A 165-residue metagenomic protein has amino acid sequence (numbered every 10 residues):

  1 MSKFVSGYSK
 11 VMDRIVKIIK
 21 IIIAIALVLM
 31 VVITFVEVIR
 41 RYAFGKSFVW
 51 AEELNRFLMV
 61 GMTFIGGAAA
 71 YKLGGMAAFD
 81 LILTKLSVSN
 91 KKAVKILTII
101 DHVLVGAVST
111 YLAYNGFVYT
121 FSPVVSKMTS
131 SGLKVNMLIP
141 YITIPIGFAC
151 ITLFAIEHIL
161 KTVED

Functional and structural regions predicted by a protein language model:
M1-D165: Alpha-helical transmembrane segments and membrane-interface helix-loop junctions in multi-pass membrane proteins
